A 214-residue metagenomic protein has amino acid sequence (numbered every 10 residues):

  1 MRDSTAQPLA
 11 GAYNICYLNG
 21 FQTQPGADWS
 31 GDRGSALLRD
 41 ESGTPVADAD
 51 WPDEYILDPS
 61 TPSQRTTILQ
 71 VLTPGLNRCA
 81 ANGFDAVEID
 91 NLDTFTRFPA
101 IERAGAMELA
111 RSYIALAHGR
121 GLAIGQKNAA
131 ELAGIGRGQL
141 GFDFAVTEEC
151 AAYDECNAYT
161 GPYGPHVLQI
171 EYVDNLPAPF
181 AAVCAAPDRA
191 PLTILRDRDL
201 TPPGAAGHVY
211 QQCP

Functional and structural regions predicted by a protein language model:
M1-P214: Glycan-processing catalytic domains of CAZymes
